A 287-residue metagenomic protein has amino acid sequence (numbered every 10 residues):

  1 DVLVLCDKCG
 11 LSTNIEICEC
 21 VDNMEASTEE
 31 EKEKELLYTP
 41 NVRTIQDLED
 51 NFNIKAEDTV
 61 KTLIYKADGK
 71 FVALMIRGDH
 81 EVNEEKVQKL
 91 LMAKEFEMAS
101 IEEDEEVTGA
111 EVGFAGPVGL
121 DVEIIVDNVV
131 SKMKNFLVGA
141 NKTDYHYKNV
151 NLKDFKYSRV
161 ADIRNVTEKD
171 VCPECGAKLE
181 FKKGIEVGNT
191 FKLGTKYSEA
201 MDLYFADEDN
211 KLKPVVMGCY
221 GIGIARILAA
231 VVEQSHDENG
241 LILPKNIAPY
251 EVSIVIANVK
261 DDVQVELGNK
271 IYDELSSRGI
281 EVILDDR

Functional and structural regions predicted by a protein language model:
D1-R287: NTP/phosphate- and nucleic-acid-binding module
